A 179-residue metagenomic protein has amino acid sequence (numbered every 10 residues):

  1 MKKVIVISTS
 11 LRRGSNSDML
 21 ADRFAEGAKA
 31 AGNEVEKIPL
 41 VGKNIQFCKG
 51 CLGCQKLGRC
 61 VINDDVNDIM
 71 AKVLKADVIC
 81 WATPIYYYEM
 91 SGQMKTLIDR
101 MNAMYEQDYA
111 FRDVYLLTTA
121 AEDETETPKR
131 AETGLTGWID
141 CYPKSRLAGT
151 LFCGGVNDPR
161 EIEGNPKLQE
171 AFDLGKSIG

Functional and structural regions predicted by a protein language model:
M1-T83, Y88-M104, E163-G179: N-terminal beta1-alpha1-beta2 submodule of the flavodoxin-like/Rossmannoid cofactor-binding fold
I5-I7, E36-I38, Y115-T118, A148-L151: Hydrophobic/aromatic beta-strand patches that form the interior of the parallel beta-sheet core in alpha/beta enzyme
L40-G42, C153-N157: Short beta->alpha junction loops
N44-Q46, D123-T125, D158-P159: A short beta-to-alpha transition loop/helix N-cap that caps and shapes the active-site region
G92-Q93, Y105-G149: Short, glycine-/small-residue-rich phosphate/pyrophosphate-handling segment
T119, G155-E161: A short acidic, helix-capping loop that chelates divalent metal ions and anchors anionic groups
E126-K129, R160-N165: Short, solvent-exposed loop/turn segments at secondary-structure boundaries
L135-C153, I162, F172, S177-G179: A charged, well-structured terminal subsegment
